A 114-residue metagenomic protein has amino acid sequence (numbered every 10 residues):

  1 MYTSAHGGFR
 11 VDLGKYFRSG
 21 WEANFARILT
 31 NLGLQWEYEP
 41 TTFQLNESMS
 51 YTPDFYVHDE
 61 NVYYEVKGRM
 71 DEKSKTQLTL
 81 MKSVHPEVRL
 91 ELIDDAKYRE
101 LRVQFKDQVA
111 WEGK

Functional and structural regions predicted by a protein language model:
M1-K114: Electrostatic, structured charged patches in enzyme active sites and in nucleic-acid/phosphate-binding
